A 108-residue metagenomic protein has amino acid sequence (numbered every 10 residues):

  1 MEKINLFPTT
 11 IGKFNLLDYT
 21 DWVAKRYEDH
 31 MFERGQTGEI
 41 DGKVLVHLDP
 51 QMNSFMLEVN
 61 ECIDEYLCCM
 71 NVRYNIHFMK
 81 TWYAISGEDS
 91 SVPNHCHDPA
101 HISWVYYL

Functional and structural regions predicted by a protein language model:
M1-V72, W82, S91: Non-heme Fe(II)/2-oxoglutarate
W82-L108: Catalytic core of non-heme Fe(II) oxygenases with the double-stranded beta-helix
